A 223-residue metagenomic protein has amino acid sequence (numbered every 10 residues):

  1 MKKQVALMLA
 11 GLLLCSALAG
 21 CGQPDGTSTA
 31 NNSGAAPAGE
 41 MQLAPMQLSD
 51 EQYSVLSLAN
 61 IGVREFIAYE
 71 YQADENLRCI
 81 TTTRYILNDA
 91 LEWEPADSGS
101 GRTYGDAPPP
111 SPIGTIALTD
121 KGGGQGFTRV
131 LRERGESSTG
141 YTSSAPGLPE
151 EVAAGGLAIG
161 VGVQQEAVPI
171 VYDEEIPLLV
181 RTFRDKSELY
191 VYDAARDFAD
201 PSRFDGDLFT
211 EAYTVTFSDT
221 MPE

Functional and structural regions predicted by a protein language model:
M1-Q4, L9-G11: Positively charged n-region of N-terminal signal peptides that target proteins for export
S16-G20: C-terminal motif of bacterial Sec signal peptides marking the signal peptidase cleavage site
G22-P24: Bacterial signal peptide processing site
S28-P95, Y104: Short N-terminal edge-element motif at the start of the domain
Q72-G155: Structured domain cores in non-transmembrane regions
D106-P109, G162-I176, V180-R184: Solvent-exposed, conformationally flexible loop/turn segments
P149-V168: Elongated scaffolding segments in large macromolecular assemblies, built predominantly from amphipathic alpha-helices
E174-E223: Glycine-rich, aromatic-bearing surface loops/beta-hairpins
